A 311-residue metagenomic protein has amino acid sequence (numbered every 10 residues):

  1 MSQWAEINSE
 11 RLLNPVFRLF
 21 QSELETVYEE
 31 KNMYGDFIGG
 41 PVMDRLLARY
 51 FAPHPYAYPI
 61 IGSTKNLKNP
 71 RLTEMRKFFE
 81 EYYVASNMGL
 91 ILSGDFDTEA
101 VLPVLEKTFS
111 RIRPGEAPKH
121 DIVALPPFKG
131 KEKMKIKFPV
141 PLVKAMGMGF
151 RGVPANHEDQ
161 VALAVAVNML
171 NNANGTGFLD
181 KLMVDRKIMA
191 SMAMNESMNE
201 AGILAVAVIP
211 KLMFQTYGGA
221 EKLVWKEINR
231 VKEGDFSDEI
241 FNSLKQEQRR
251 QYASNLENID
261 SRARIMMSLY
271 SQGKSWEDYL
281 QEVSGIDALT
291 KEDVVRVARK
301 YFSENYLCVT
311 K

Functional and structural regions predicted by a protein language model:
M1-E10, G39-K65, N87-S93, K144-P154 (+2 more regions): M16 family metallopeptidases and their MPP-like homologs
M1-G40, N69-L72, R76-N87, T216: Active-site-adjacent, His/Asp/Glu-enriched structural segments that form or flank metal-binding and acid/base networks
L24, L72-T108, N305-Y306: Non-catalytic, conformational "gating/processing" segments within enzyme and secreted inhibitor domains
A52, A57-I60, G89-P154, N255-L256: An aromatic/glycine/proline-enriched structural segment found at the starts of mature extracellular/organellar domains
R76-E80, K133-K137, A190-S197: Short beta-strand/turn micro-motifs at beta-sheet edges
T98-L102, E158, Q215-Y217: Extracytoplasmic/secreted cell-surface and envelope-processing proteins
M148, E158-L170, G177-L182: Active/ligand-binding-proximal structured segments within catalytic/core domains that scaffold catalytic residues
D293-K311: Bilobed periplasmic-binding protein-like "clamshell/Venus-flytrap" ligand-binding domains
